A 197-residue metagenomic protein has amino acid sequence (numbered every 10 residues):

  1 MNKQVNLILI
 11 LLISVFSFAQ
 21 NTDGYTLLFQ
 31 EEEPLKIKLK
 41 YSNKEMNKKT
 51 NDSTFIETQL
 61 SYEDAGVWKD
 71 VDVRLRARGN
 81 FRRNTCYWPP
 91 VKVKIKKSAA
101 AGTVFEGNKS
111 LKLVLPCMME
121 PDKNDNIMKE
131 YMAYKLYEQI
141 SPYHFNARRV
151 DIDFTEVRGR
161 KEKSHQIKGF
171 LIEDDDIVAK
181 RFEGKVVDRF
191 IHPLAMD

Functional and structural regions predicted by a protein language model:
M1-N21: Bacterial Sec-dependent N-terminal signal peptides
Q20-D197: Phosphate/dinucleotide-binding and metal-coordinating scaffold of catalytic cores in nucleotide-dependent enzymes
